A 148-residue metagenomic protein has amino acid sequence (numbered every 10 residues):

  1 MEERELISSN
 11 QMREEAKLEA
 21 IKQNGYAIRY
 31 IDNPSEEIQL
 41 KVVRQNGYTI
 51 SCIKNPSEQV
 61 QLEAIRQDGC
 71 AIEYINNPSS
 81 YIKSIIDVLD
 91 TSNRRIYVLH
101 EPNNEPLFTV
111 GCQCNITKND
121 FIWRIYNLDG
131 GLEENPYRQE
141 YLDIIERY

Functional and structural regions predicted by a protein language model:
M1-L128, L132-E133, Y137, Y141: Alpha-helical scaffold segments
L142-Y148: Mixed-charge, Lys/Arg-enriched low-complexity segments
